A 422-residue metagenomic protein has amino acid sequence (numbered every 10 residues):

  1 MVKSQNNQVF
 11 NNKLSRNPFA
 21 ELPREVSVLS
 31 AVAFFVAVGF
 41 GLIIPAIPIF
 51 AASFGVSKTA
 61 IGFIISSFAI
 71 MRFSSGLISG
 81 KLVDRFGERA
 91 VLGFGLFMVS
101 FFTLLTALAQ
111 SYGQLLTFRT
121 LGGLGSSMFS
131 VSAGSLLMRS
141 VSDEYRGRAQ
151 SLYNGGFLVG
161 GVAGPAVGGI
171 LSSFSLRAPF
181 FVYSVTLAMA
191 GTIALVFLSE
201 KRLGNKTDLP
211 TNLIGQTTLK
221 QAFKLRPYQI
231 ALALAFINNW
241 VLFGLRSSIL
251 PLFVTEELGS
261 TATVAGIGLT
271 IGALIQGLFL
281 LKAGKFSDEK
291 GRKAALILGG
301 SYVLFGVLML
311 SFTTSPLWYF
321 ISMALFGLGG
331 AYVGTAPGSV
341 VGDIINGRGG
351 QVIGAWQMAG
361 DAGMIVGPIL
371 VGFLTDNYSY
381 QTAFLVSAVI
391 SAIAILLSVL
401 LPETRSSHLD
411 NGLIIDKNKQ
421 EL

Functional and structural regions predicted by a protein language model:
N7-P23, K201-L232, I414-L422: Juxtamembrane intracellular "pre-TM" segments in multi-pass secondary transporters
A46-K58, S248-T263: Short amphipathic helix-loop junctions that connect adjacent transmembrane helices in Major Facilitator Superfamily/SLC
A51-A52, L82-V83, V167-S173, V254-T255 (+2 more regions): Interfacial helix-cap and linker-helix signal at transmembrane-aqueous boundaries of multi-pass secondary transporters
A69-L77, G161-V162, A273-L281, M364-I365: Residue-level signature of mid-helix packing/kink "hotspots" within the transmembrane helices of 12-pass Major
S74-Q110, S287-K293: Conserved MFS/SLC helix-loop-helix module at the cytosolic interface between two early adjacent transmembrane helices
F102, G113-L121, G306, L317-L325: Paired small-residue
F118-V159, I344: Cytoplasmic helix-loop-helix junction between adjacent transmembrane helices in 12-TM secondary transporters
Y153-V196, Q381: Helix-loop-helix hairpin linking two adjacent transmembrane segments in secondary transporters
